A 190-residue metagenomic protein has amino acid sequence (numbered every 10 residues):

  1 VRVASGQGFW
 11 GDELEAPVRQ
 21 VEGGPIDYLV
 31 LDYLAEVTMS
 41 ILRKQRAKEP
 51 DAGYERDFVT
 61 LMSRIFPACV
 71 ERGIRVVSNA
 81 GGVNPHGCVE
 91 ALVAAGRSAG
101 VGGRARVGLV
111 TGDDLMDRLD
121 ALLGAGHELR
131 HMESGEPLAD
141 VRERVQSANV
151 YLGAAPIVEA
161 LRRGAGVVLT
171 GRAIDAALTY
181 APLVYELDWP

Functional and structural regions predicted by a protein language model:
V1-G126, P137-Y151, P156, R162 (+1 more regions): Metallocofactor- and cofactor-centric catalytic cores in central/energy metabolism, strongly enriched
L129: Acidic-glycine-rich active-site phosphate/pyrophosphate-binding loop
E133-S134: Catalytic or ion-coupling anion/metal-binding cores of large enzyme and transporter domains
V150-P190: Glycine-rich anion/phosphate-binding loop at the beta-strand->alpha-helix junction
